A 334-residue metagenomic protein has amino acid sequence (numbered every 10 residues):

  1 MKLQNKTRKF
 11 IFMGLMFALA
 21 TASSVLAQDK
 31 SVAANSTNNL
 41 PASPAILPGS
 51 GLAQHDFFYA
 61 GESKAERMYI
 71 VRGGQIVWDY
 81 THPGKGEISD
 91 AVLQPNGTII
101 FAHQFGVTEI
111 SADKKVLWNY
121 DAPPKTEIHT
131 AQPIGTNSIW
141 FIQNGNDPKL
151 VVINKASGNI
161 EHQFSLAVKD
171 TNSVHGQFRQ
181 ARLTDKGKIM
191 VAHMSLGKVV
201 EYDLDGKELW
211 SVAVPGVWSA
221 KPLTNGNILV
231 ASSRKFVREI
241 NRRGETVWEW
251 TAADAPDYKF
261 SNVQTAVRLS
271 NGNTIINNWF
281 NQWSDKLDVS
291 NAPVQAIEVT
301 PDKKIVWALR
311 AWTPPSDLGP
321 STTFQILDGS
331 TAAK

Functional and structural regions predicted by a protein language model:
K2-G14: Bacterial N-terminal signal peptides that target proteins for export
F12-A22: Bacterial N-terminal signal peptides
S24-L26: Sec/Tat signal peptide C-region and signal peptidase I cleavage site
Q28-K334: Histidine-/acidic-rich catalytic cores in large beta-rich domains
